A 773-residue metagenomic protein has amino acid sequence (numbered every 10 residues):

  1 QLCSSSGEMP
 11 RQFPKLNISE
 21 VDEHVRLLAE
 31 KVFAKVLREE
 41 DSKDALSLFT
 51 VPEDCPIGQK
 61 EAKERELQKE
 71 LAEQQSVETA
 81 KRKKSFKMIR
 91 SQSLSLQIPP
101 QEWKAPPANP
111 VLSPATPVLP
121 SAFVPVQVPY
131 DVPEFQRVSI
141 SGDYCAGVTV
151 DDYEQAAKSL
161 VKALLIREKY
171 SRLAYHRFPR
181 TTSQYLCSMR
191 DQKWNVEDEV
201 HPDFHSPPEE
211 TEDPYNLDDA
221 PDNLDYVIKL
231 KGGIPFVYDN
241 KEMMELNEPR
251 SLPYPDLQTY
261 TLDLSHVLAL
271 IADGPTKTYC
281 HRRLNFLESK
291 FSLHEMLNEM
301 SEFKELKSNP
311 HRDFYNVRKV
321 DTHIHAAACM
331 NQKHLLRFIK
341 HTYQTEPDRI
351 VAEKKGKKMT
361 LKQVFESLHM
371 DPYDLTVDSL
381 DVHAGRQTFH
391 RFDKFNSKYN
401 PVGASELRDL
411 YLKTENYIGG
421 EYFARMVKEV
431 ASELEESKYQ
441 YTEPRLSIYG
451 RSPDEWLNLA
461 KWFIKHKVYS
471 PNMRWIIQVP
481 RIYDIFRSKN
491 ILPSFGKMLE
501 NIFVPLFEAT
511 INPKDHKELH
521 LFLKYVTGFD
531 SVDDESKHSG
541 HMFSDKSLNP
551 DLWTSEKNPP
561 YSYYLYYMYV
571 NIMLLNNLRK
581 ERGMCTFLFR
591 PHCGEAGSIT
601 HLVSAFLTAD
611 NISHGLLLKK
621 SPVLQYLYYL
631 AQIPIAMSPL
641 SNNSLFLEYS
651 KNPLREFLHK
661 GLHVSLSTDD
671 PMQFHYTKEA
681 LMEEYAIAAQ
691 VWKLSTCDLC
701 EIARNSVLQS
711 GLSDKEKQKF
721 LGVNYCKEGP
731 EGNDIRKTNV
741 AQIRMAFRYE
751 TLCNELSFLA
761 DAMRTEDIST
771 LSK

Functional and structural regions predicted by a protein language model:
Q1-K773: Metal-cofactor-binding active-site regions of metalloenzymes
